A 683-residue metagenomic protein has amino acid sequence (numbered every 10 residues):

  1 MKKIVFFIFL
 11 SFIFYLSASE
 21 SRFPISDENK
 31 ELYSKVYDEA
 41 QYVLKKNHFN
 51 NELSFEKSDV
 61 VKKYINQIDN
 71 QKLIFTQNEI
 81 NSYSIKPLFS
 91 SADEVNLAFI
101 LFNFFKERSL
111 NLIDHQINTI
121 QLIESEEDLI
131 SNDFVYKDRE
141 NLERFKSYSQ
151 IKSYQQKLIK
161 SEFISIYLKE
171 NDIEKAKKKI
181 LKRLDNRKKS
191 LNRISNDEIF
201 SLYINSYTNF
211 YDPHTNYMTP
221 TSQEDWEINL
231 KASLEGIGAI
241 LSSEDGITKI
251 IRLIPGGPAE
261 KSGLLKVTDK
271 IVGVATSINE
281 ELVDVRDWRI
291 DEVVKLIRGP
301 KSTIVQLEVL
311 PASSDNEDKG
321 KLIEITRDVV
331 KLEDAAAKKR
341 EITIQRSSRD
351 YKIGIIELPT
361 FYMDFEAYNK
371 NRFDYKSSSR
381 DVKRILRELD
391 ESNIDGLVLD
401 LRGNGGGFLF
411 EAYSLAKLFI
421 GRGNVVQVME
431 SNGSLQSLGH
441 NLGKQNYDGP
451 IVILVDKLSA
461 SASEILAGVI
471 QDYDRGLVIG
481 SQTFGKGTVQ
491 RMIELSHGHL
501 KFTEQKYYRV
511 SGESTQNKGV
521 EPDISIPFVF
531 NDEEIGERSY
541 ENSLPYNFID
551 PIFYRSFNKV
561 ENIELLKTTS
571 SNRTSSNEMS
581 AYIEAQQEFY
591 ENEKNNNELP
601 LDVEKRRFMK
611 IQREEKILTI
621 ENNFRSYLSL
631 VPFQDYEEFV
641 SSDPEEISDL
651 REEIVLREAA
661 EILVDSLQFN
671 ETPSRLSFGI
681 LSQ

Functional and structural regions predicted by a protein language model:
I4-I13: Sec-dependent N-terminal signal peptides
S19, I25-E28, Y42-K57, N192 (+11 more regions): Cleft-lining beta-strand/loop regions that shape enzyme active-site pockets
S19-E126, I130: Charged, amphipathic alpha-helical regulatory modules used for macromolecular assembly or allosteric control
S34-D38, Y42, S58-N66, N103 (+16 more regions): Solvent-exposed, polar/charged alpha-helical surfaces in well-ordered, non-transmembrane soluble domains, broadly
V60, S149, Y167-K182, T515-Q683: Conserved functional hotspot residues or short segments at active or partner-binding sites across diverse domains
N66-Q67, P87, A98, F102-D114 (+4 more regions): PDZ/PDZ-like domain segments forming the peptide/carboxylate-binding groove, activating on the N-terminal beta-strands
H115-G236, S242-D245: Extended, domain-scale alpha-helical bundle/helix-rich regions
A462, D474, G485-I535: Polar, glycine-rich mid-to-C-terminal structural blocks that act as macromolecule-binding/assembly scaffolds
